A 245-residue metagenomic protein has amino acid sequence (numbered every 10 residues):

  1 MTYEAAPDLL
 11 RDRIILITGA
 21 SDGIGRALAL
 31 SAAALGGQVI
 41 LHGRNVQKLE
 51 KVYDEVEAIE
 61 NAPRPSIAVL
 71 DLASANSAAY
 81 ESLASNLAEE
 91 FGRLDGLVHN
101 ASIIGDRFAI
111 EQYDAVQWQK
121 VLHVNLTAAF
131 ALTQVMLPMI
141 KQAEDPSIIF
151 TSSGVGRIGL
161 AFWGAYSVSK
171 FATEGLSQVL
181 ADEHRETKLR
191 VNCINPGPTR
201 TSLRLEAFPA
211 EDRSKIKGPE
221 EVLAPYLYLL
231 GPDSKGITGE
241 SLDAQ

Functional and structural regions predicted by a protein language model:
I14, S21-D22: Conserved glycine-rich cofactor-binding loop
I59-N76: Rossmann-fold cofactor-recognition segment
L83, F108-I110, D114-Q119: Substrate-binding pocket helix/loop in short-chain dehydrogenase/reductase
T133, S169: Active-site helix of classical SDR
S153: Residue(s) in the substrate-gating loop at a strand-loop-helix junction that position the organic substrate next
I158, V179-L189: Active-site-adjacent segment of SDR/Rossmann-fold oxidoreductases
E186-L189, C193, T201, A210-Q245: C-terminal helical subdomain
